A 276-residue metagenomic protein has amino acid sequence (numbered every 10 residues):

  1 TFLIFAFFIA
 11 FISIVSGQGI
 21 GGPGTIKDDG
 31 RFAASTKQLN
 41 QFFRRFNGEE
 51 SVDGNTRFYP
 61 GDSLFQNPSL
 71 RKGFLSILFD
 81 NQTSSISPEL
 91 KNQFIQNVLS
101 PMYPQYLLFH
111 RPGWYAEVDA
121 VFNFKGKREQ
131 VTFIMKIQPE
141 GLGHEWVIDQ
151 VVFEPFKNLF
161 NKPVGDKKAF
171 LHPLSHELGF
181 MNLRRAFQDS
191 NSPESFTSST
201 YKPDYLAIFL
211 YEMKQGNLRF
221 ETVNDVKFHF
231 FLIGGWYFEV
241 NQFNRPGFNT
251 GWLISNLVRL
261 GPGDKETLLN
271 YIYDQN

Functional and structural regions predicted by a protein language model:
T1-A33: Bacterial Sec-dependent N-terminal signal peptides
L3, Q18, Q38-Q41, Q66 (+10 more regions): Residue-identity detector for glutamine
I20-Q93, L159-Q215: Core segments of small alpha/beta cavity-forming domains
K27-K37, F43-G48, Y106-K162: Long, acidic/polar, low-complexity amphipathic helices and coiled-coil-like
P60-G143: Short N-terminal edge-element motif at the start of the domain
Y106-F109, R219-E221, F243-N244: Short, exposed beta-strand/loop patches in secreted or surface proteins that constitute
R128-E194, V226-N276: Short beta-strand edge/turn micro-motifs at domain boundaries
A207-L232: Long terminal regulatory regions of eukaryotic proteins
